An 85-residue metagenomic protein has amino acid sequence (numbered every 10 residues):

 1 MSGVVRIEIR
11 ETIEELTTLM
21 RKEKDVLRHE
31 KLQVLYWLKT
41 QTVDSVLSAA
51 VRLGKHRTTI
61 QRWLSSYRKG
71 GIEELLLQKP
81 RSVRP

Functional and structural regions predicted by a protein language model:
S2-R28, L32-P85: Short, basic alpha-helical/linker "hinge" immediately adjacent to a nucleic-acid-recognition surface
